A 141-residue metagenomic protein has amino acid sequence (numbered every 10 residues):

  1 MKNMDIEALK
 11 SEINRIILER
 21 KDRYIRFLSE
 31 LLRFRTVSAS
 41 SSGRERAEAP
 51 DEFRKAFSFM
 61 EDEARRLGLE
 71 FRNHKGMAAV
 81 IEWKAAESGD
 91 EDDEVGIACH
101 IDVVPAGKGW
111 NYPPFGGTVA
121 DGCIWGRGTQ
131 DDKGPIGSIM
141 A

Functional and structural regions predicted by a protein language model:
N3-T129: Acidic/His- and Gly-rich active-site-bordering loop/insert found across diverse amide/peptide-bond hydrolases
D132-A141: Acidic/histidine-rich catalytic neighborhood of metal-dependent amide-processing enzymes
